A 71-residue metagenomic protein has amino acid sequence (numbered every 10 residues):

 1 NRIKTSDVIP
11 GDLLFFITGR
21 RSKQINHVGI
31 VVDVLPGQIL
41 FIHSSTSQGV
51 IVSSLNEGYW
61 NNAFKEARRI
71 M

Functional and structural regions predicted by a protein language model:
N1-Q48: ...with weaker cross-activation on analogous glycine-rich loops/strands in unrelated enzymes
R2-I3, I51, A63-F64: Charge-rich, low-complexity amphipathic helices in intrinsically disordered tails/linkers adjacent to domains
I17, F41, L55-E57, R68: Generic detector of bulky aromatic hydrophobic side chains
P36, N61-N62: Short, well-ordered coil/turn elements that cap or connect secondary structure elements
Q48-G58: Catalytic alpha/beta core of large soluble enzyme barrels
N62-M71: Low-complexity, Gly/Ser/Thr/Pro-rich intrinsically disordered linker/tail segments
